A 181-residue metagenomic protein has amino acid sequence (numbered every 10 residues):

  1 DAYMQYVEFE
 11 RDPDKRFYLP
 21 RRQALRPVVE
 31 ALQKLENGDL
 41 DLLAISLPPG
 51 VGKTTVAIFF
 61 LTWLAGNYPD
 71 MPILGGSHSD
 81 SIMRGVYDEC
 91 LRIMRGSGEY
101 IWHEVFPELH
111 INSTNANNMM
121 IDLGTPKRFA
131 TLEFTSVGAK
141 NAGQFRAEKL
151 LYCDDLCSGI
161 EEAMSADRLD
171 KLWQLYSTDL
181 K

Functional and structural regions predicted by a protein language model:
D1-L40: N-terminal accessory segments
I45, G75: Hydrophobic anchor at the beta1->P-loop junction of P-loop NTPases
P48-G52: Walker A/P-loop nucleotide-binding motif
K53-T62: Motif I (Walker A/P-loop) of helicase-class P-loop NTPases
F60, G85-I93, L172-L175, D179: Alpha-helical scaffold elements adjacent to nucleotide-binding pockets in ATP/GTP-utilizing enzyme cores
L64-P72, R95: Post-Walker A helix-loop "phosphate-sensing" segment adjacent to the P-loop in P-loop NTPases
G76-G138: Conserved nucleotide-state-sensing and coupling region of NTP-binding domains
N115-D179: Conserved RecA-like ASCE ATPase "motif II neighborhood" in helicase/translocase motors
